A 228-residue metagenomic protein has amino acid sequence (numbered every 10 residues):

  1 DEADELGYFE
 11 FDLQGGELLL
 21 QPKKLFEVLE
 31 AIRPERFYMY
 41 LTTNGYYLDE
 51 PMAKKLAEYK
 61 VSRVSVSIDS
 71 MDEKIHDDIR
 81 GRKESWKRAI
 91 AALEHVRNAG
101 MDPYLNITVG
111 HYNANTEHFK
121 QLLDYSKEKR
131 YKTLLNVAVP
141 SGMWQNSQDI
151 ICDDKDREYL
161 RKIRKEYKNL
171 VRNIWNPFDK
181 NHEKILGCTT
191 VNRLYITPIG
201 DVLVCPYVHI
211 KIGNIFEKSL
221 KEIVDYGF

Functional and structural regions predicted by a protein language model:
D1-R63: Conserved alpha-helical substructure of the radical SAM core
Q21, P51, K74-I75, I79 (+1 more regions): Residues that scaffold the ATP/ADP-binding catalytic core of kinase and kinase-like folds
Y38, A57-S62, S67-D69, K74-Y207 (+1 more regions): Radical SAM enzyme [4Fe-4S]-AdoMet core and its adjacent flexible, acidic and glycine-rich loops/tails across
N44, E128, Y226-F228: Short, intrinsically disordered/low-complexity patches at protein termini and at juxtamembrane boundaries
I215-F228: Short, solvent-exposed cationic patches
